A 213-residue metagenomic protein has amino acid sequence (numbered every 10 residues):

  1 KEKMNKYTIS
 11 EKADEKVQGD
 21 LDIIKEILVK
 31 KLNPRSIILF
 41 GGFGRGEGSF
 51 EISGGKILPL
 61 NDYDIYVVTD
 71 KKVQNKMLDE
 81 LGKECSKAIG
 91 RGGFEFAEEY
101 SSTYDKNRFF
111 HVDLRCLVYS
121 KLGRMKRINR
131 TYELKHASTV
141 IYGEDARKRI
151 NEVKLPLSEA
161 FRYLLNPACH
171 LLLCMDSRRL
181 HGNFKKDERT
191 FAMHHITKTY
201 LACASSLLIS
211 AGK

Functional and structural regions predicted by a protein language model:
K1-K30, L58: N-terminal regions immediately upstream of nucleotidyltransferase
E2-N5, D22, E26, G46-E47 (+4 more regions): Proteins with a high burden of low-complexity, intrinsically disordered sequence enriched in S/T/G/P/A and R, requiring
N5-K16, L78-D79, K83-T197, A202-K213: Conserved NTP/Mg2+-binding pocket subregion across the NTase superfamily
Q18, D22, V29-I37, L208-I209 (+1 more regions): Generic structural signal for short, solvent-exposed loop/turn connectors between secondary structure elements
K25-Y63, V68-N75: Active-site nucleotide-donor binding segment shared across nucleotidyl transfer reactions
